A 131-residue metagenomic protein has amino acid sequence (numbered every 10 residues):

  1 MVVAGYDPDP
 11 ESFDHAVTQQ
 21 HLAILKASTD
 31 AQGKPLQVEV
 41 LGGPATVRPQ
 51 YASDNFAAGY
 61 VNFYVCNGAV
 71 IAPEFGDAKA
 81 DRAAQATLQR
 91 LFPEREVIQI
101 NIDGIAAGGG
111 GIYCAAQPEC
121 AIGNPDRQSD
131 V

Functional and structural regions predicted by a protein language model:
M1-V131: Histidine/cysteine-enriched polar flanking segments
